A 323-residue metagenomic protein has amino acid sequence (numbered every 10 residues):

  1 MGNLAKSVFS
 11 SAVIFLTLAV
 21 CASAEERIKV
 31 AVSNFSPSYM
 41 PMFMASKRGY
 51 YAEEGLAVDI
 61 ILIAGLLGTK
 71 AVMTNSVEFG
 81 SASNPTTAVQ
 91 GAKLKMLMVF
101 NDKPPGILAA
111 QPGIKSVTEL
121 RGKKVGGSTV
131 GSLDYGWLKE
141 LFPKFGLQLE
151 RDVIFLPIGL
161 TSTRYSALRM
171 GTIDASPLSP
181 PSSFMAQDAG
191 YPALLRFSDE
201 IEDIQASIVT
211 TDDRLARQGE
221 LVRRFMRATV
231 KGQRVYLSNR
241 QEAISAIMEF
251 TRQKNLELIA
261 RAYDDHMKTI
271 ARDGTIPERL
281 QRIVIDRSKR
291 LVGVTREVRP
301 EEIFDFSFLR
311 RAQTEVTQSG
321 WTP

Functional and structural regions predicted by a protein language model:
M1-K6: N-terminal secretory signal peptides that target proteins for export/translocation
V8-A19: Bacterial N-terminal signal peptides
A24-M170, D174-P180, A193-F197, E202: Short, glycine-/small- and polar/acidic-enriched structural segments that line small-molecule recognition paths
D59, L66-L67, V153-L156, R261-H266 (+1 more regions): Short linear loop/turn motifs
V77, A82, M267-L280, R311-Q318: Short amphipathic alpha-helical segments at helix boundaries and their inter-helical linkers
N84-P85, S162-R252: Pocket-lining segment of extracytoplasmic ligand-binding domains
R217-V298: Secondary-structure end/capping motifs
I285-P323: Conserved C-terminal helix/tail region of periplasmic/extracytoplasmic solute-binding proteins
